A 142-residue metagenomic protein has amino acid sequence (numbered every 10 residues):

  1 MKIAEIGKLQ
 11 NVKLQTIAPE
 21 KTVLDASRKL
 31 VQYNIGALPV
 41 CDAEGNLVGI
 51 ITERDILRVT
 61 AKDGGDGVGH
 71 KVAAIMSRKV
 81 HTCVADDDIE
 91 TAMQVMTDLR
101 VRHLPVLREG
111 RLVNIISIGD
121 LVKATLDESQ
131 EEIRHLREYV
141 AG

Functional and structural regions predicted by a protein language model:
M1-G142: Tandem CBS (Cystathionine beta-synthase) repeat/Bateman regulatory domains
